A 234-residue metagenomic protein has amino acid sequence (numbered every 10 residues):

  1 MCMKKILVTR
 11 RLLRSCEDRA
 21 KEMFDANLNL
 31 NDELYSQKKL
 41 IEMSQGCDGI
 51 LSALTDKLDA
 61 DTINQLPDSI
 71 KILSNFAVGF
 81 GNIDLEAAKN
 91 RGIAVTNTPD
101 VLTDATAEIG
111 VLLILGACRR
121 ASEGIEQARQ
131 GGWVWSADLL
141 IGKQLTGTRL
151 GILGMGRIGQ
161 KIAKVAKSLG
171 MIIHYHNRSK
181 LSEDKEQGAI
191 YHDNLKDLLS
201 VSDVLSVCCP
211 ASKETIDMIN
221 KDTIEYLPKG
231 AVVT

Functional and structural regions predicted by a protein language model:
C2-T96, S200, N220: An N-terminal-biased, well-structured beta-alpha scaffold segment characteristic of Rossmann-like dinucleotide-binding
D25, A94, G116, I172 (+2 more regions): Residue-level detector of anion-binding/catalytic polar loops
A26-D32, G49-S52, R129, S182-G188 (+1 more regions): Short, flexible loop segments at the rims of nucleotide/cofactor-binding pockets, characterized by
G79-N82, L102-A105, L181: Short gly/pro/ser/thr-enriched loop/turn and capping motifs at secondary-structure boundaries
K89-V101, P228-V232: Rossmann-fold dehydrogenase core element
P99-R149, K161-K164, S168: Phosphate-binding beta-alpha-beta segment of Rossmann-like dinucleotide-binding domains, i.e., the NAD(P)
D138-K229: Rossmann-like dinucleotide/phosphate-binding beta-alpha-beta segment
